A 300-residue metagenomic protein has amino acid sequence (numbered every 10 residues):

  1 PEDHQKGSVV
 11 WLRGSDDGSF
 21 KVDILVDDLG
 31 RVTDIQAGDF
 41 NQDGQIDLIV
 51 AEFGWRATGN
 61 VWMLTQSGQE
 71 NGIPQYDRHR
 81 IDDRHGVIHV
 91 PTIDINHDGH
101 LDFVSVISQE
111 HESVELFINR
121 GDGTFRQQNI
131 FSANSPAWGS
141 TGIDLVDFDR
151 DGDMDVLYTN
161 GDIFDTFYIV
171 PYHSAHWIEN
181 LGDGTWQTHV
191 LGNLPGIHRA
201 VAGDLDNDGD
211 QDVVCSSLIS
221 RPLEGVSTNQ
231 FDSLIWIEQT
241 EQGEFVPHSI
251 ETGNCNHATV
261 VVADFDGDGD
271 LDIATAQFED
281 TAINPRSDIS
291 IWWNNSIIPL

Functional and structural regions predicted by a protein language model:
P1-L300: Beta-propeller-forming repeat regions
